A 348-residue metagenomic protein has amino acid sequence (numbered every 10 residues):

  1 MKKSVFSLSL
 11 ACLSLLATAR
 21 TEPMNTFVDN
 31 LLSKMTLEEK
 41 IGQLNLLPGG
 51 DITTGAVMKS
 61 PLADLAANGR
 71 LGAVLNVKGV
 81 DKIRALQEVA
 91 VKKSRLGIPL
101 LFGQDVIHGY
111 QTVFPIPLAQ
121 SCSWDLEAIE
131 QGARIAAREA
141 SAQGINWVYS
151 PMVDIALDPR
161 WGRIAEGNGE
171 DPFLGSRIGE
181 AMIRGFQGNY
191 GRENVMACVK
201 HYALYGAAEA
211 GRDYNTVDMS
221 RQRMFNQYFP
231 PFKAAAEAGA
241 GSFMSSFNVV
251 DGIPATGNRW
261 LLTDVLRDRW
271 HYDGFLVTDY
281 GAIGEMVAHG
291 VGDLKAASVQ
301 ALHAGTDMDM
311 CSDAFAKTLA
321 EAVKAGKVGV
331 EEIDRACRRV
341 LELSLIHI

Functional and structural regions predicted by a protein language model:
M1-P23: Bacterial Sec-dependent N-terminal signal peptides
F6, I346-H347: Extended hydrophobic/Leu-rich segments
L15-I346: Glycoside hydrolase catalytic-domain context in secreted enzymes
